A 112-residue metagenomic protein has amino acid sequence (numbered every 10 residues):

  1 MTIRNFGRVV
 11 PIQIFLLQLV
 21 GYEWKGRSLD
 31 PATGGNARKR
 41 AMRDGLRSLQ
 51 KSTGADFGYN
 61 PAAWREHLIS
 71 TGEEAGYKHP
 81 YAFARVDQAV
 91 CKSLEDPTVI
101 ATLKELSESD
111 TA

Functional and structural regions predicted by a protein language model:
M1-A112: Extended repeat-based scaffolds of very large eukaryotic assembly and lipid-transport proteins
